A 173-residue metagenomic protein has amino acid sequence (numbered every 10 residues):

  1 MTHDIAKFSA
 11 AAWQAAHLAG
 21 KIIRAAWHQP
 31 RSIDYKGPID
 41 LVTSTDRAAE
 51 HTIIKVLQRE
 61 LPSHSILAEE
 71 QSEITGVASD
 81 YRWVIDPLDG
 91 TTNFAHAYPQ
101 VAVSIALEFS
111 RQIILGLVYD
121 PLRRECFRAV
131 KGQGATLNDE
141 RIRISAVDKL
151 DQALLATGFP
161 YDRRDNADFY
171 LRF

Functional and structural regions predicted by a protein language model:
M1-L88: N-terminal subdomain of lithium-sensitive/metallo-dependent phosphomonoesterases centered on the IMPase/IPPase/PAP
T75-A78, A97, F109-R111, Y119: Short loop/turn motifs at secondary-structure junctions and domain boundaries
R82, F94, I105: Glycine/small-residue-rich loop that forms an oxyanion/phosphate-binding "nest" at active or ligand-binding sites
Y98-A102: Conserved structural elements of the adenylate-forming
A106-F173: Acidic beta-strand-loop-alpha-helix segment within the catalytic core of divalent metal-dependent phosphate-processing
